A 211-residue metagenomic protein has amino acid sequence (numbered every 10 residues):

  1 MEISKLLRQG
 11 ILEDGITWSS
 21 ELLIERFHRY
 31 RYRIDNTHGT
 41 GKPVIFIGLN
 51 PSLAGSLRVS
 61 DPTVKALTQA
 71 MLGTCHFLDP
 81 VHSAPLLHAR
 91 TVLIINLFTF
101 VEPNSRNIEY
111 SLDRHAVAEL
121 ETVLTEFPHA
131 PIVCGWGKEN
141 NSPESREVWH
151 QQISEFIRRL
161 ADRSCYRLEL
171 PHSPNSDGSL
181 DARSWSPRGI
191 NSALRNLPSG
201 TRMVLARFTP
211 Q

Functional and structural regions predicted by a protein language model:
M1-V59, Q211: Active-site and ligand/interface coordination hotspots across diverse enzymes and nucleic-acid-associated assemblies
K5, S20, E25, P43 (+6 more regions): Hydrophobic transmembrane signal anchors and adjacent membrane-proximal interface regions, especially in viral
I24, V59-D61, S111-L112, S145: A short linear-motif detector with a strong N-terminal bias
D35-I94: Adenosine ribonucleotide-centric catalytic and binding domains
I95-F100: Acidic/histidine-rich, metal-coordinating catalytic segments
E102-Q211: Glycine/proline-rich loop-helix segments at beta-alpha junctions forming the active-site rim of enzyme cores
